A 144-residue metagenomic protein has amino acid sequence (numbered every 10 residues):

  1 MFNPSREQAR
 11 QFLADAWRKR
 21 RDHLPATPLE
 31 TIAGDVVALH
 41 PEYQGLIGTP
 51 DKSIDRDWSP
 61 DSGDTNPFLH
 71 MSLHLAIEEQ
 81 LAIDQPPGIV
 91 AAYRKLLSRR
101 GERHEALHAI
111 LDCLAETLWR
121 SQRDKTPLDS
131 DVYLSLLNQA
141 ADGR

Functional and structural regions predicted by a protein language model:
M1-Q44: N-terminal leader/targeting peptides and immediately adjacent processing regions
T27, G45, P87, H104-H108 (+1 more regions): Short, solvent-exposed positions on alpha-helices
L29-L97: Aromatic-anchored, charged helix-turn/loop surface patch used as a conserved interaction hotspot
D112-T117: Helix-rich interaction surfaces within compact, conserved domain-sized segments that mediate assembly or partner
W119, R123-R144: Glycine-rich, aromatic-bearing surface loops/beta-hairpins
